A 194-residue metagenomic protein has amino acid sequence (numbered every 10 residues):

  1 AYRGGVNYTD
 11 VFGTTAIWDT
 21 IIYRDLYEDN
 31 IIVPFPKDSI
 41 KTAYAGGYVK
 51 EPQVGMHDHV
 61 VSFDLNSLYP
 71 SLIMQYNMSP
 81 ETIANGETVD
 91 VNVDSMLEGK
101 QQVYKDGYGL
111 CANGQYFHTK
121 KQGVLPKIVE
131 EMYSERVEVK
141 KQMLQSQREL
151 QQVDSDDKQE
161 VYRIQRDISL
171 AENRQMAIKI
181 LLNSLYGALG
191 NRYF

Functional and structural regions predicted by a protein language model:
A1-N77, D157-F194: Common nucleic-acid-contacting/processivity interface regions adjacent to the catalytic cores of nucleic-acid enzymes
L65-F194: Helical catalytic core of nucleic-acid polymerases
